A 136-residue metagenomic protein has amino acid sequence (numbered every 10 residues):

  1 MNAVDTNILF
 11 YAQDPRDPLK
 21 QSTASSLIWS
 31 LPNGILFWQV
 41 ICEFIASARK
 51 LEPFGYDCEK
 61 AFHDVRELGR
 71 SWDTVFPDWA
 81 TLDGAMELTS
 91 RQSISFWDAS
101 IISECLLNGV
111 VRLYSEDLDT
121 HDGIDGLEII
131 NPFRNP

Functional and structural regions predicted by a protein language model:
M1, I102-P136: Acidic, PIN/NYN-like endoribonuclease modules and their adjacent C-terminal/linker elements
M1-L36, L51-H63, P136: Short, well-structured N-terminal submotif of metal-dependent ribonuclease cores
A12, S30-L31, S47-L51, L68-W72 (+2 more regions): Alpha-helix C-capping/helix-to-loop hinge sites
L36-Q39, F96: Aromatic- and histidine-enriched alpha-helix N-cap/loop-to-helix transition segments that scaffold the rims
C58-E59, D64-D78, L82-D83, S90-R91 (+1 more regions): Short acidic, glycine/proline-enriched helix-loop-strand junctions
W72-Y114: Active-site neighborhoods of divalent-metal-dependent phosphate/nucleic-acid chemistry enzymes
